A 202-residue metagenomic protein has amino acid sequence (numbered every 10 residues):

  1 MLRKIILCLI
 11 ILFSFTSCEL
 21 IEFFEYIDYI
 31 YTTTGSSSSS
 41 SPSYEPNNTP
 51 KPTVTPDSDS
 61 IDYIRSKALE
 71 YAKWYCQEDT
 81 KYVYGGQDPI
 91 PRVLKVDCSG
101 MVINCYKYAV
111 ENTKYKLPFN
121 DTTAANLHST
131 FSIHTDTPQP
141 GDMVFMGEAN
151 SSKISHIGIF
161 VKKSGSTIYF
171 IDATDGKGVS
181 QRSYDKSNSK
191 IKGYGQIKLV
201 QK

Functional and structural regions predicted by a protein language model:
M1-K4: Positively charged n-region of N-terminal signal peptides that target proteins for export
L7-I11: Hydrophobic helical h-region of N-terminal Sec-dependent signal peptides in bacterial secretory/periplasmic proteins
E19-T32, S36-P46, K51-P56, T130-H134 (+1 more regions): Aromatic- and glycine-rich peptidoglycan recognition patches
I21-Y115: N-terminal capping segments
D62-S66, I103, E111-R182: ...with weaker cross-activation on analogous glycine-rich loops/strands in unrelated enzymes
G85, S99, N120-T122, R182 (+1 more regions): Surface-exposed loop/turn and secondary-structure junction residues enriched for glycine/proline
